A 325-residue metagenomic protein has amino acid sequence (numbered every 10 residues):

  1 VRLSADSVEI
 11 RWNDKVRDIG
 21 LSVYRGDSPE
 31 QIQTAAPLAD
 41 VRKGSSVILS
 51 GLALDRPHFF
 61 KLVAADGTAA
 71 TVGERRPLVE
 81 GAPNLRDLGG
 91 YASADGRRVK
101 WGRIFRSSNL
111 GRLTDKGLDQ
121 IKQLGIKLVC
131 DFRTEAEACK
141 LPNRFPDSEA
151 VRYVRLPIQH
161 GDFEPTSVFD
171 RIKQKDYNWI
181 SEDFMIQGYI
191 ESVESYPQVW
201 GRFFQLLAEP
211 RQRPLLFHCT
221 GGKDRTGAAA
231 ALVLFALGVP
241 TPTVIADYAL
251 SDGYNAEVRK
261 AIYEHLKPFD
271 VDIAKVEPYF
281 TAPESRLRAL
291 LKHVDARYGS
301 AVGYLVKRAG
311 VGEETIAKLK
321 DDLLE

Functional and structural regions predicted by a protein language model:
V1-L216, A229-E325: Cys-dependent protein tyrosine phosphatase-like superfamily
T220-G221, R225-T226: Ser/Thr-glycine-rich phosphate-binding loops at phosphate-binding pockets of nucleotides, nucleotide cofactors
